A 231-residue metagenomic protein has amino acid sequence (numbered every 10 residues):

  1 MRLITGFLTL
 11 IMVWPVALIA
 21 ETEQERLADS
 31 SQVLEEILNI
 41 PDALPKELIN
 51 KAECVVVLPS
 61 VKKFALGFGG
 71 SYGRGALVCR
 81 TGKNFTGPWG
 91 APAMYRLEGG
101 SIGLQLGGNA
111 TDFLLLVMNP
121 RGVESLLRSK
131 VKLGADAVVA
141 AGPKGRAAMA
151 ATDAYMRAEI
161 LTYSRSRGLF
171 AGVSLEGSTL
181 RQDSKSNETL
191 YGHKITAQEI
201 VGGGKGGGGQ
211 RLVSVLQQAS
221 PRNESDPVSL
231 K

Functional and structural regions predicted by a protein language model:
M1, A20-E21: Absolute protein N-terminus
M1-F7: Bacterial N-terminal signal peptides that target proteins for export
V13-A17: N-terminal signal peptide c-region/cleavage motif recognized by signal peptidases
E21-K231: Small-residue-enriched, tightly packed secondary-structure blocks
